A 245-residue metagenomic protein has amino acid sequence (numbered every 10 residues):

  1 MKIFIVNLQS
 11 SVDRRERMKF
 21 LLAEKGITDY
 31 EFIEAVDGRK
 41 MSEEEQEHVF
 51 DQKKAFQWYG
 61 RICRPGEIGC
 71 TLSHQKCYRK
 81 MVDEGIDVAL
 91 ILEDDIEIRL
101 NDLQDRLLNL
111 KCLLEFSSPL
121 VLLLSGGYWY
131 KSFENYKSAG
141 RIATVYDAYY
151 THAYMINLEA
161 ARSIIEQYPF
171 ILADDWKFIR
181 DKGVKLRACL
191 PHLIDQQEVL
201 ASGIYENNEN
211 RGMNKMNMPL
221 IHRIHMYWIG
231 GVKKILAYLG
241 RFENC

Functional and structural regions predicted by a protein language model:
M1-L92, I96-C245: An acidic/histidine-cluster motif and surrounding catalytic segment that typifies divalent-metal-assisted enzyme active
